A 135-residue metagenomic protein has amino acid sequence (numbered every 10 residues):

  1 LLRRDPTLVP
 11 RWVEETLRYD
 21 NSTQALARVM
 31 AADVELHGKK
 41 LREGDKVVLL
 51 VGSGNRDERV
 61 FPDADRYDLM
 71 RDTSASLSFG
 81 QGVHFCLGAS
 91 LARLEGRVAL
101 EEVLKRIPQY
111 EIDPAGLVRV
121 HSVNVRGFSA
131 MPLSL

Functional and structural regions predicted by a protein language model:
L1-L135: Cytochrome P450
